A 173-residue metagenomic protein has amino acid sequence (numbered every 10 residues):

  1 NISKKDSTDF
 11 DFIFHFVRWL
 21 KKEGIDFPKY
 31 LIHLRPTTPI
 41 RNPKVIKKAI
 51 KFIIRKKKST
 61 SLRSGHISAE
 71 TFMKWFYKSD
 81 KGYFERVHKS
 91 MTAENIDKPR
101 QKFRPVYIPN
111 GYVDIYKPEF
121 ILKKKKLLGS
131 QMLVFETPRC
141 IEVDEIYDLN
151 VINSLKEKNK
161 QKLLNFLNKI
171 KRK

Functional and structural regions predicted by a protein language model:
N1-D26: Conserved N-terminal catalytic core of the sugar/cofactor nucleotidyltransferase
D6-D11, F27, P39-T137: Conserved core of the sugar-phosphate nucleotidyltransferase
L31: Short aromatic/hydrophobic "clamp" motif used to bind/position activated sugar donors
L34: Catalytic metal- and UDP-sugar-binding loop of GT-A-like glycosyltransferases, i.e., residues flanking the conserved
V134-E136, C140-K173: Hydrophobic helical membrane-anchoring modules
